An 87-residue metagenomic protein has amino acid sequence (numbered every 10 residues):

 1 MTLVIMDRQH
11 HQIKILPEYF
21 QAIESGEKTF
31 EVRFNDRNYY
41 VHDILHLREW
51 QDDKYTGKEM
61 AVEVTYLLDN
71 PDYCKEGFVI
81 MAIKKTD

Functional and structural regions predicted by a protein language model:
T2-D87: Catalytic phosphate/metal-binding cores of nucleic-acid and nucleotide-processing enzymes, i.e., regions that mediate
